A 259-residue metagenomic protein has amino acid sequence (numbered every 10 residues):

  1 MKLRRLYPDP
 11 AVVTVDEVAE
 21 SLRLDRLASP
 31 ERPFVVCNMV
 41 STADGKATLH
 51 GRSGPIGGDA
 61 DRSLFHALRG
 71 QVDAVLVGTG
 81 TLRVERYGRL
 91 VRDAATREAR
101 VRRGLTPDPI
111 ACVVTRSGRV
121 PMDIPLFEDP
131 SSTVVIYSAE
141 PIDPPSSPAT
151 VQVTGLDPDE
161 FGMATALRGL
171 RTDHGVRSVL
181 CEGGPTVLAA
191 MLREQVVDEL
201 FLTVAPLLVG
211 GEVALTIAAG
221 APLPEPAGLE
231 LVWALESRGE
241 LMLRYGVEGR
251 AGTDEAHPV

Functional and structural regions predicted by a protein language model:
M1-V259: Enzymes that bind and transform nitrogen-containing heteroaromatic metabolites
